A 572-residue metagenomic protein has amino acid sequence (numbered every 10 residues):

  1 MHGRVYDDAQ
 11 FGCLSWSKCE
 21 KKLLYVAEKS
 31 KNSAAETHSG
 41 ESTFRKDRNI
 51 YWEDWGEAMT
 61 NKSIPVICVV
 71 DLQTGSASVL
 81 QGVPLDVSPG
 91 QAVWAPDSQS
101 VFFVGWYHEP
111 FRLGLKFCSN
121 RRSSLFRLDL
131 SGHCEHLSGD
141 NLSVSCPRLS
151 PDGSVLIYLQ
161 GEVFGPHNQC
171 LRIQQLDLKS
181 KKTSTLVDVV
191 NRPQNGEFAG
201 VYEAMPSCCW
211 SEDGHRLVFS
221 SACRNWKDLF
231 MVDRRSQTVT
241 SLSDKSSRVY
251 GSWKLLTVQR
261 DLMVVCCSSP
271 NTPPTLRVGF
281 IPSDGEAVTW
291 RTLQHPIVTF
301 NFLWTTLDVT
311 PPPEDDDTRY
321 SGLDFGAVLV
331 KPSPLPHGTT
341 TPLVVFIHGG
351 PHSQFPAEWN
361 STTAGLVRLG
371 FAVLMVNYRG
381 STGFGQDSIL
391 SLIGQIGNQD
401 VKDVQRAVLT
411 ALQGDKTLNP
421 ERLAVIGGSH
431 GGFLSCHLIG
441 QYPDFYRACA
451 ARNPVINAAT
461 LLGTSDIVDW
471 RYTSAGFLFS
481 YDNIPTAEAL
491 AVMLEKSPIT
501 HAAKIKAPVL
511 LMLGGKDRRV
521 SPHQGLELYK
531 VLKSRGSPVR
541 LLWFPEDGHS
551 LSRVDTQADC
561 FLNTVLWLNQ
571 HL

Functional and structural regions predicted by a protein language model:
H2-Q10, V26-V66, G82-S88, V104-S124 (+8 more regions): A flexible loop/linker signature enriched in serine peptidases of the S9 family
C13-K22, Q91-S100, P147-L156, S207-R216 (+1 more regions): Blade-terminus and WD-like Trp-Asp/Gly-His loop motifs, strongest in beta-propeller folds
D71-G75, D129-G132, D177-K181, D233-Q237 (+1 more regions): Short loop/turn segments that connect beta-strands within beta-propeller blades
V187-P206, T240-K254, R291-F302: Conserved blade-ending motifs and adjacent loop-strand segments that build the rim/top face of beta-propeller domains
P270-P312: An N-terminal hydrophobic leader/cap segment in hydrolases
Q294-S429, L434, G463: Cap/lid segment of the alpha/beta-hydrolase catalytic domain
Y378-L572: Active-site-proximal cap/loop segments of hydrolase catalytic domains
